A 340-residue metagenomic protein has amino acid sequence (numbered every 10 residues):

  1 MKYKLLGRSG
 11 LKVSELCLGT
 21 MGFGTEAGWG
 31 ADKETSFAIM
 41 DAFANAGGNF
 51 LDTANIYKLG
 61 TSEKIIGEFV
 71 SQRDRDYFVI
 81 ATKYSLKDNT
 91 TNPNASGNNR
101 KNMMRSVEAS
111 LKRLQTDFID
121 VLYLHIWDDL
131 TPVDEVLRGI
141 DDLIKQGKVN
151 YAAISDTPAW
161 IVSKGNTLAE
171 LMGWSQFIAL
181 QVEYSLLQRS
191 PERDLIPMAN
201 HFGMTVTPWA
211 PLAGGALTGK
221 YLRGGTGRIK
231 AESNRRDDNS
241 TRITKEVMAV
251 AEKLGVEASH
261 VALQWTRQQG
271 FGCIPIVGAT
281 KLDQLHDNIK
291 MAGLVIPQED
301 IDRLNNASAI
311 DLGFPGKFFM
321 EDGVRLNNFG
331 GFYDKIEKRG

Functional and structural regions predicted by a protein language model:
M1-Y77, K145, K338-G340: N-terminal binding-site loop/beta-alpha segment at the start of enzyme catalytic domains that lines or forms
L6, L18, S36, L51 (+12 more regions): Conserved, mostly hydrophobic/aromatic
S9-G28, A81-N94, F118, Y123: N-terminal small/glycine-rich loop or linker at the start of catalytic domains across soluble metabolic enzymes
V13-C17, N49-F50, Y77-A81, F118-V121 (+4 more regions): Structural preference for beta-strand elements that scaffold enzyme active sites
M21, A54-I56, K83-K87, L124-W127 (+4 more regions): Active-site beta-loop-alpha junctions enriched in small/polar residues
T90-S190, D194: Glycine/proline-rich, positively charged, aromatic-decorated active-site loop/lid region on the catalytic face
S190-T226, E257: Aromatic-lined glycan-binding groove of carbohydrate-active enzymes
H201, G225-K253, Q268, G272 (+1 more regions): Terminal-tail/helix-coil boundary detector
